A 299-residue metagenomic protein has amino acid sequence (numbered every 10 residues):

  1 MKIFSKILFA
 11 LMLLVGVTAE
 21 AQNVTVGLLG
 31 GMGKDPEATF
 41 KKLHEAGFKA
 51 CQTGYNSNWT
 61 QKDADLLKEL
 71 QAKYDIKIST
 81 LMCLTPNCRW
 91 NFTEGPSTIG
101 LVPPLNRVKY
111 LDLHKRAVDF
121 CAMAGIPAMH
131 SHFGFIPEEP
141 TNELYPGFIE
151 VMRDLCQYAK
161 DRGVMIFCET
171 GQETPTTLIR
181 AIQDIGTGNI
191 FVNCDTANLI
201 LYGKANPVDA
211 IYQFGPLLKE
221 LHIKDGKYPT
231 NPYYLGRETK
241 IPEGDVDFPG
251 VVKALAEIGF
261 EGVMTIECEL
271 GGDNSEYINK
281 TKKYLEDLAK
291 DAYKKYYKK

Functional and structural regions predicted by a protein language model:
I3, Q22-V26, P36-G47, P175-I190 (+2 more regions): Histidine-acidic metal/acid-base catalytic patches
I3-F4, V17-R116, A122, K160 (+2 more regions): N-terminal pre-domain/capping segments
L8-G16: Bacterial N-terminal signal peptides
V24-G30, C51-T53, I78-C83, M129-S131 (+4 more regions): Hydrophobic faces of well-ordered beta-strands that scaffold small-molecule active sites in alpha/beta enzyme cores
L29-G33, G54-N56, C83-P86, G134-I136 (+4 more regions): Active-site beta-loop-alpha junctions enriched in small/polar residues
K34-A38, F92-F191: Active-site acidic/histidine proton-transfer and metal-coordination neighborhood in alpha/beta enzyme cores
A64-D65, T141-M152, K204-I211, G244-D247: Charged helix-capping and loop-helix junction motifs
C88-N91, G100, P137-T141, L201-Y202 (+1 more regions): A short acidic, helix-capping loop that chelates divalent metal ions and anchors anionic groups
